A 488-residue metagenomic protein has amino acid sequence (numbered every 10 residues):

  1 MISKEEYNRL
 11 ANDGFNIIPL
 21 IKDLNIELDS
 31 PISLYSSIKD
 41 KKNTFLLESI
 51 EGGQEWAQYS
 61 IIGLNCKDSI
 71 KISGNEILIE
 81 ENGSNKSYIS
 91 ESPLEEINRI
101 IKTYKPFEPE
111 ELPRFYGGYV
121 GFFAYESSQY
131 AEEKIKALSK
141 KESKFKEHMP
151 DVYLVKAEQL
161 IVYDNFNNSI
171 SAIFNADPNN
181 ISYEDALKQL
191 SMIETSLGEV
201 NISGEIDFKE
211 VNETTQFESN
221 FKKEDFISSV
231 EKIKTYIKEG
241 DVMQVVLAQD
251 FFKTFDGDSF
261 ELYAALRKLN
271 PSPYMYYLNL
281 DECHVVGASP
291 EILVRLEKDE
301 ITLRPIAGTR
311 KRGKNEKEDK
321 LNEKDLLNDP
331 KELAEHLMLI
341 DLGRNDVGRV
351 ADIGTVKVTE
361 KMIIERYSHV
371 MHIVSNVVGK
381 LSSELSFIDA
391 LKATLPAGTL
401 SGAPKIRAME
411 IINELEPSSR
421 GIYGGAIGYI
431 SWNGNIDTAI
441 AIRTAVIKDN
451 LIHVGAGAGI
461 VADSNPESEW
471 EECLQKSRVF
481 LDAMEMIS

Functional and structural regions predicted by a protein language model:
M1-S488: Extended alpha-helical targeting/anchoring segments, especially N-terminal organellar/secretory targeting helices
